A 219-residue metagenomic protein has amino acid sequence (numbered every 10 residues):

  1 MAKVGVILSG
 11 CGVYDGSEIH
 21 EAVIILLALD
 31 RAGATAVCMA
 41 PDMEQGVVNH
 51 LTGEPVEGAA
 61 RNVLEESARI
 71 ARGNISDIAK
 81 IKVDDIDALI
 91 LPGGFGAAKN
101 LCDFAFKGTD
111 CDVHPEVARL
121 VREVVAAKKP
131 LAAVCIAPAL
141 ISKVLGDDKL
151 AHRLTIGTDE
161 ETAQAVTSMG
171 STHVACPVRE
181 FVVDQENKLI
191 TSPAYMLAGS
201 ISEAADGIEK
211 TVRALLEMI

Functional and structural regions predicted by a protein language model:
K3-I19, V23-V37, N74-I219: Active-site-adjacent pocket-lining segments in enzyme domains
M39-E65: N-terminal beta-loop-helix "entrance" segment that forms/cooperates in small-molecule cofactor or anionic ligand
G58-N74, A79-D84: Glycine/small-residue-rich loop that forms an oxyanion/phosphate-binding "nest" at active or ligand-binding sites
